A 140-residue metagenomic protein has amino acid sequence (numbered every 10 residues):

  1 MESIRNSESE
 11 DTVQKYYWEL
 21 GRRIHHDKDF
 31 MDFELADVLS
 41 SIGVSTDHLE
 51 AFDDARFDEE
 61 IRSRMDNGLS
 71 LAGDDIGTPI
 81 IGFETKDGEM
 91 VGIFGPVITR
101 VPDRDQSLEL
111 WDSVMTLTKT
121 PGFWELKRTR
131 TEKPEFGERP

Functional and structural regions predicted by a protein language model:
M1-E8, V38-V44: Helix-loop "lid/cap" segments that line or gate small-molecule binding pockets
N6-D32: Helix-rich cap/lid subdomain of alpha/beta-hydrolase
R23, D27-P140: C-terminal cap of thioredoxin/glutaredoxin-like
